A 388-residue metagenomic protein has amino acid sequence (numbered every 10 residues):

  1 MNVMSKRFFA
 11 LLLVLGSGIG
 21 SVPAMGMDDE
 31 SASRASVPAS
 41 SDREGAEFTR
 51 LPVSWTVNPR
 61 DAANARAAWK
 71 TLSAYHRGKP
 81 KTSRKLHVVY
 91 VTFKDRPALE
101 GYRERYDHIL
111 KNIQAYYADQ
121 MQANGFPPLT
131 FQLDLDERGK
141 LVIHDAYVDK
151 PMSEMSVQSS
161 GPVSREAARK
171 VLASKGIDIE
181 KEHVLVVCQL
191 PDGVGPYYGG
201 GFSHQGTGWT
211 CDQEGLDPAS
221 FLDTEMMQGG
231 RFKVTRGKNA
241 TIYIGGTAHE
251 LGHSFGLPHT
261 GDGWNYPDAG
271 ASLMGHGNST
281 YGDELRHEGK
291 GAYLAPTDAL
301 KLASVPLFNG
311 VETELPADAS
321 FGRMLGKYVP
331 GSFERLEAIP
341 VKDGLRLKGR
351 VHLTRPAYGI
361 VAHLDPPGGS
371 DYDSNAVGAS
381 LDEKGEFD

Functional and structural regions predicted by a protein language model:
M1-F9: Bacterial N-terminal signal peptides that target proteins for export
A10-G20: Bacterial N-terminal signal peptides
S21-S36: Signal peptide processing junction and immediate N-terminal pro/mature segment of secreted/exported proteins
D42-H204, I242, N375-D382: Propeptide-to-catalytic entry region of secreted or membrane-anchored zinc metalloproteases
P52-A65, S73-Y75, G237-A240, T260-D388: Replace "(M1/M4/M9/M12/WLM)" with "(e.g., M1/M4/M8/M9/M12/M26/WLM)" and add "not limited to" to clarify scope
Y197-G229: A structural motif
L222-T247: Short pre-active-site segment immediately N-terminal to the catalytic Zn-binding motif
I242-P258: Active-site recognition of the HExxH zinc-binding catalytic motif
